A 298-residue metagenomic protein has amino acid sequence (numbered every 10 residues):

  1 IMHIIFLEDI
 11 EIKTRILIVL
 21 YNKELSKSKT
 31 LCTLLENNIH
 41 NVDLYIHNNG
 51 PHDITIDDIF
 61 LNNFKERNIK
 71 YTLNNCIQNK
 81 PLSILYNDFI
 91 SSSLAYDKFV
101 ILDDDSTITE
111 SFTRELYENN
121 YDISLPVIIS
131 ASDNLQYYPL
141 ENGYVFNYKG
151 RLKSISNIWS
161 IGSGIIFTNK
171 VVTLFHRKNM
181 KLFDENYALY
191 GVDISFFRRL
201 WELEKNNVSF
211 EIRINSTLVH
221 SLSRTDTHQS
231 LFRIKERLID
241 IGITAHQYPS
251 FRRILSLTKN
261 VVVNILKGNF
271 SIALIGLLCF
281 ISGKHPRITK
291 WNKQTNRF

Functional and structural regions predicted by a protein language model:
N22-N38, I56-D57: Short, well-formed alpha-helical segments that are part of the catalytic scaffolds of diverse glycosyltransferases
C76-S93: Glycine-rich, basic loop-to-helix element that forms the pyrophosphate-binding segment of sugar-nucleotide handling
Y96-T107: Short beta-strand-to-loop acidic/aromatic patch adjacent to the donor-nucleotide binding site
S124-L140: Short beta-strand-to-loop element that shapes/binds the nucleotide-sugar donor at the catalytic cleft/hinge
Y148-F167, A188-L189: A recurrent flexible, glycine/aromatic-enriched loop bordering the glycosyltransferase active site that acts as
I165, V171-H176, E185-I214: A short, conserved alpha-helix in the catalytic core of glycosyltransferases
A188, S209-L231, D240-I241: Active-site donor/metal-binding and catalytic loop motifs of nucleotide-sugar-dependent glycosylation enzymes
L231-G242, H246-F298: Non-catalytic, C-terminal membrane-associated alpha-helical segments of glycosyltransferases
